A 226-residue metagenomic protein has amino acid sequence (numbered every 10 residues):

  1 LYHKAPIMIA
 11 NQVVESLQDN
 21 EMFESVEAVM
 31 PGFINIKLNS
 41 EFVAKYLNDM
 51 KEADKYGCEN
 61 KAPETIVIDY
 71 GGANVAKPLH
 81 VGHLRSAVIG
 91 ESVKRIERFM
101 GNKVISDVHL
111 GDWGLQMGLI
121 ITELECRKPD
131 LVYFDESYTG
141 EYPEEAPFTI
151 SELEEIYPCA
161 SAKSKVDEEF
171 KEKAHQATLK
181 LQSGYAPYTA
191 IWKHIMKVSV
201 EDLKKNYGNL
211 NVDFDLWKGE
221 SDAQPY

Functional and structural regions predicted by a protein language model:
L1-Y226: NTP-dependent nucleotidyl-transfer catalytic core
